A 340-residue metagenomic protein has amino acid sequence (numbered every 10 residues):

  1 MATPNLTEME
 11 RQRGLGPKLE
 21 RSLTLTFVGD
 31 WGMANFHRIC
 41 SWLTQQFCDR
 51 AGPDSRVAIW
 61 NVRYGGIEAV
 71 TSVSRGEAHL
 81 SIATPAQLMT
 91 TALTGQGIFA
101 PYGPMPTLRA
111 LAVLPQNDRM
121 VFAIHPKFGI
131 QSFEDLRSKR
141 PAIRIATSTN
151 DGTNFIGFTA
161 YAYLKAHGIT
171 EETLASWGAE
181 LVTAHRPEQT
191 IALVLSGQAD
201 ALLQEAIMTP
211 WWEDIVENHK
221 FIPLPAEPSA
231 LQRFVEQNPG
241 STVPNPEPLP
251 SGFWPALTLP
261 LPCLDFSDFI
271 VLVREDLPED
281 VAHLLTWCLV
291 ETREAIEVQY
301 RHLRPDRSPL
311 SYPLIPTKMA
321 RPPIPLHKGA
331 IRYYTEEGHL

Functional and structural regions predicted by a protein language model:
M1-S22: Short, low-complexity disordered leader/linker segments with a strong preference for bacterial N-terminal type II
L19-A51, A58-W60, D118-A192, S196 (+6 more regions): Bilobed "Venus flytrap"/periplasmic-binding protein-like clamshell domains and structurally analogous long
S22, G65, R75, P106 (+3 more regions): Extracytoplasmic
L25, A201, A206-T209, D214-I215 (+2 more regions): An extracytoplasmic/periplasmic, membrane-proximal ligand-sensing/linker region
Q45, I59-Y102, E188-L193, A206-V216: Pocket-flanking alpha-helical
P85-A86, T94-Q96, I124, F128 (+1 more regions): Pocket-lining segment of extracytoplasmic ligand-binding domains
P101-M120, G252-C263: A structural signal for short loop-to-beta-strand junctions that line the ligand-binding cleft of periplasmic/secreted
D135-A162, T242-S311: Ligand-binding clefts/hinges and TM-proximal coupling segments of bilobed small-molecule sensing domains
